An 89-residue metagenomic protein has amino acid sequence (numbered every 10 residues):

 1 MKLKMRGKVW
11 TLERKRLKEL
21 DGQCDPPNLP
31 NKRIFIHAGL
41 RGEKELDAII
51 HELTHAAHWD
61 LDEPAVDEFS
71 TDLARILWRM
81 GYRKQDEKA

Functional and structural regions predicted by a protein language model:
M1, Y82-A89: Short intrinsically disordered terminal tails
M1-E43, W59-L77: Active-site scaffold of zinc-dependent metalloenzymes
D47-A56: Active-site recognition of the HExxH zinc-binding catalytic motif
A48-I49, E68-L73, Q85-D86: Low-complexity, flexible helical/coil segments
